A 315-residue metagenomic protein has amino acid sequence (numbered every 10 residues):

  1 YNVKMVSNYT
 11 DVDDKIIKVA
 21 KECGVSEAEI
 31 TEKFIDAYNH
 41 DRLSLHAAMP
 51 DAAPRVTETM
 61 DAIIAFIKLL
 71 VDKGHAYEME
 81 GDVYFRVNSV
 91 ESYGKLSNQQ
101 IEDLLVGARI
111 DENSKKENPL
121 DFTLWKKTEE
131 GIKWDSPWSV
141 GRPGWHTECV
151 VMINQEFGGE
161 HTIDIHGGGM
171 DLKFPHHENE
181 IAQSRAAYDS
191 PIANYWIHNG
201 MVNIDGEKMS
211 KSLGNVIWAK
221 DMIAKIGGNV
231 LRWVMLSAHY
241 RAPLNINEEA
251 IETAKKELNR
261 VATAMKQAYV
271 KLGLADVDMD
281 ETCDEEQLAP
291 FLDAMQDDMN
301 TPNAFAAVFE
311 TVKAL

Functional and structural regions predicted by a protein language model:
Y1, H40, M49, D61-Y269: Alpha-helical recognition segments enriched in aromatics with Gly/Pro capping that present substrate-recognition
Y1-H46: N-terminal, positively charged nucleic-acid-binding surface of large information/translation enzymes
S7-T10, T57-I64, F174-P175, I251-K255 (+2 more regions): An alpha-helix initiation/capping motif
S26, I35, N39-D61, A65 (+5 more regions): Non-catalytic interaction-recognition regions
L244, A250-L315: Helix-loop elements that line ligand-binding/catalytic pockets
